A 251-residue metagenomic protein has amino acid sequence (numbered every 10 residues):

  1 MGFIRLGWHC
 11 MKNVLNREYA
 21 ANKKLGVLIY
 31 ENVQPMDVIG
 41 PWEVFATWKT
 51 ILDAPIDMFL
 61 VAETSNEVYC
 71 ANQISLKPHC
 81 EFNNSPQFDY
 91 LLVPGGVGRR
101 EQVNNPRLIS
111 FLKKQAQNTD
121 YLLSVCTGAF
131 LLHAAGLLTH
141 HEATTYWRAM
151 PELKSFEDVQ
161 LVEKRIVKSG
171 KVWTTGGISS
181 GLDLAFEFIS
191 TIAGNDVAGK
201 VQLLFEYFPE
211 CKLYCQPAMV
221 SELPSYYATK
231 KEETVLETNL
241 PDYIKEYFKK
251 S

Functional and structural regions predicted by a protein language model:
G2-L122, A129-A134, P151, L161-E163 (+1 more regions): Extended, subdomain-level signal for the structured scaffold at the beginning of enzyme domains
V27, V167-K171: Flexible glycine/proline-enriched surface loops and loop-helix/loop-strand junctions
L76, V172-T175: Short hydrophobic-aromatic micro-motifs
F88, T119, H140-H141, S169: Short, well-ordered alpha-helix to beta-strand connector turns
L123-V125, T145: General beta-strand structural signal in soluble alpha/beta enzymes
A129, T174-F186: Active-site-proximal catalytic alpha-helix in oxidoreductases
L138-I166: A conserved active-site-flanking secondary-structure segment within enzyme catalytic domains
